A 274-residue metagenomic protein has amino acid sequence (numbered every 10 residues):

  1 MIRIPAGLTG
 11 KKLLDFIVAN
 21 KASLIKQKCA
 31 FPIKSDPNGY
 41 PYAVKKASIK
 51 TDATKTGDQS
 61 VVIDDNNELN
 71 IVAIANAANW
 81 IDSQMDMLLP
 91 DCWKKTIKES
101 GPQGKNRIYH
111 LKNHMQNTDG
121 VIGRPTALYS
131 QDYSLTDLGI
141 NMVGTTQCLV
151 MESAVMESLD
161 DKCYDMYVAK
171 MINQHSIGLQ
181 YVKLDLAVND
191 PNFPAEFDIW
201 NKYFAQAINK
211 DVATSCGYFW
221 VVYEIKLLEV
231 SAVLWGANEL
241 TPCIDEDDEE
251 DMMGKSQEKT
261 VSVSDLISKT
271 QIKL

Functional and structural regions predicted by a protein language model:
M1-G254: Signature of dsDNA virion morphogenesis modules
K12, M253-L274: Terminal short linear interaction segments
